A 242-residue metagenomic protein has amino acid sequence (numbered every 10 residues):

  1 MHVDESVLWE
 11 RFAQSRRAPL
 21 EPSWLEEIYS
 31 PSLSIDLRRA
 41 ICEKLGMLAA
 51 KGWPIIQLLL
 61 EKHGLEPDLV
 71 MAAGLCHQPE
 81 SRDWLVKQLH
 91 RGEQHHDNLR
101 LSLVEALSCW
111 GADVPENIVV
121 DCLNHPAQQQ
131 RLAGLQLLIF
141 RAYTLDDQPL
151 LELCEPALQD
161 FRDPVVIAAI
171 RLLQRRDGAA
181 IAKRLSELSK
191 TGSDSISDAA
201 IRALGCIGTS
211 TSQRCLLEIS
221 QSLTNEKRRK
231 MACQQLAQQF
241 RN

Functional and structural regions predicted by a protein language model:
H2-R17, E26-E27, I35-L48, L58-E61 (+10 more regions): Structural detector for internal amphipathic alpha-helices that build alpha-solenoid repeat scaffolds
E21-P22, W53, R82, P115-E116 (+3 more regions): Core helices of alpha-solenoid repeat scaffolds
P149-E152, E187, E218: Short, tandemly repeated low-complexity microdomains enriched for cysteine and small residues
E218-T224: TPR/TPR-like (Sel1-like) alpha-helical repeat modules
